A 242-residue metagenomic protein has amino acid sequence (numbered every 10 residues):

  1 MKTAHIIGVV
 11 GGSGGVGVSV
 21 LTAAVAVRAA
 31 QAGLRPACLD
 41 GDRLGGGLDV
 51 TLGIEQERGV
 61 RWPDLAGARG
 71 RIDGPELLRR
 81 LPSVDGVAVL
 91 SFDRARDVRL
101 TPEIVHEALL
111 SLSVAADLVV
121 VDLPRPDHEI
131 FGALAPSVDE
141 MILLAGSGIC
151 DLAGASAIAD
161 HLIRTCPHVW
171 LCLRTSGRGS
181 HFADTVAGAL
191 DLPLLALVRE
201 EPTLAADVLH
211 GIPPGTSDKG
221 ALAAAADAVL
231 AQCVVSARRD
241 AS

Functional and structural regions predicted by a protein language model:
T3-L44, L48-T51, L112: Walker A/P-loop phosphate-binding motif and the immediately C-terminal alpha-helix
A4, V60-E76, T216-K219, A223 (+2 more regions): N-terminal regions of ATP-driven nucleic-acid and macromolecular assemblies, encompassing P-loop NTP-binding domains
I6, C38, V89, L194-L197: Conserved beta-strand scaffold positions in the cores of enzyme catalytic domains, especially in NTP/NDP-utilizing
G11, C38-V114, L204-L209: P-loop/Walker-type NTP enzyme "switch/lid" segment
I54-R58, H161-L162, A187-L190, I212-T216: Short, hinge-like loop/turn segments at secondary-structure boundaries
I104-V114, L118-D207: Conserved catalytic-core segment of NTP-binding enzymes
L171, L197, Q232-S242: P-loop NTP-binding site
A206-D227: C-terminal boundary of histidine-terminating zinc-finger modules
